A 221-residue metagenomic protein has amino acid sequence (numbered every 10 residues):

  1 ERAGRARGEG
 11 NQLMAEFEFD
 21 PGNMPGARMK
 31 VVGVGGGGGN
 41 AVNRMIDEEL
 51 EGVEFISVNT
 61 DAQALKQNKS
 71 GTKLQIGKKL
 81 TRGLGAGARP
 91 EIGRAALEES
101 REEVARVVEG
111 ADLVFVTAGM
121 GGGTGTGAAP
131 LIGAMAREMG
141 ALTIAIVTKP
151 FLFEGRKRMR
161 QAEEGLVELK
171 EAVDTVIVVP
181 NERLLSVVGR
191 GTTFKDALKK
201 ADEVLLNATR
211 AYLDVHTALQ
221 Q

Functional and structural regions predicted by a protein language model:
E1-Q221: Tubulin/FtsZ superfamily GTPase core signature
